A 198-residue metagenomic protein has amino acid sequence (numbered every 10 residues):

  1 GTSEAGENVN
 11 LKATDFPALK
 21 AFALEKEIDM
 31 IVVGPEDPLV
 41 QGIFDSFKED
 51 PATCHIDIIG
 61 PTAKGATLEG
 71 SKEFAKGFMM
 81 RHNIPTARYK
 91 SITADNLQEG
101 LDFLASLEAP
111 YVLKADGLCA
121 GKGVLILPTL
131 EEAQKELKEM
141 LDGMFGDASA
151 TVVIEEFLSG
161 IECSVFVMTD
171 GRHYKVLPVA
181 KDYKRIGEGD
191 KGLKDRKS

Functional and structural regions predicted by a protein language model:
G1-P61: ATP-binding N-terminal substructure of ATP-dependent carboxylate-amine bond-forming enzymes
N8-D15, K90-D95, L127: Short acidic-hydrophobic, aromatic-tinged amphipathic segments that line or gate anion-handling sites
L11-P17, T62-T67, E139, K181: Short, acidic/turn-prone active-site loops that include or flank metal/cofactor- and phosphate-binding residues
L39-Q41, G100, E162-C163: Short, well-ordered alpha-helical microsegments
T53-G123: A conserved helix-loop-beta module that forms one wall/lid of the active-site cleft in ATP-utilizing catalytic domains
P85-R88, E108-V112, L127-S164: Conserved ATP-binding module of the ATP-grasp superfamily
L125, E136-E139, E155, C163-K191: Beta-strand scaffold of nucleotide-dependent catalytic cores
K197-S198: Conserved small/polar residues in nucleotide/adenosyl-binding loops
